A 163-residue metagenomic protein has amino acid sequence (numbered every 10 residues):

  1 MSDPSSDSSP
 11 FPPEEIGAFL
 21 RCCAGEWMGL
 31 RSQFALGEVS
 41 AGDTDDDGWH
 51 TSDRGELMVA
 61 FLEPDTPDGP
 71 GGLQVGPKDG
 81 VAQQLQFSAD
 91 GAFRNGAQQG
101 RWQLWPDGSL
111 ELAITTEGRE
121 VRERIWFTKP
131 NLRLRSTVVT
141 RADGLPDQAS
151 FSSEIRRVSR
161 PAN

Functional and structural regions predicted by a protein language model:
M1-Q84, S152, R156-N163: Amphipathic/hydrophobic helical signal segments and adjacent flexible N-terminal regions that mediate secretion
D3-P4, S8, G72-N163: Calycin-type beta-barrel ligand-binding domains and close structural analogs
